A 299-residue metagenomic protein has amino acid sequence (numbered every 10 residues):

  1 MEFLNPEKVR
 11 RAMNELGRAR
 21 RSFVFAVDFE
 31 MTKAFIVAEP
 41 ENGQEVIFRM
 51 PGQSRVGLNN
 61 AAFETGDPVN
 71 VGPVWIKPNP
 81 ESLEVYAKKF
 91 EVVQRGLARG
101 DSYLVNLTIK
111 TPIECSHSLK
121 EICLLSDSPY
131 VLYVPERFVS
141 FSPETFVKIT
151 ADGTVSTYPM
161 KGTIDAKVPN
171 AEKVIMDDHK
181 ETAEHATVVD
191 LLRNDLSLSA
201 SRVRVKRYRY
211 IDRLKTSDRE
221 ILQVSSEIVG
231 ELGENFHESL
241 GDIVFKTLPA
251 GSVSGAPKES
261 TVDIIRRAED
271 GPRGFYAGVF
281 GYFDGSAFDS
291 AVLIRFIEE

Functional and structural regions predicted by a protein language model:
M1-E299: Extended alpha-helical targeting/anchoring segments, especially N-terminal organellar/secretory targeting helices
